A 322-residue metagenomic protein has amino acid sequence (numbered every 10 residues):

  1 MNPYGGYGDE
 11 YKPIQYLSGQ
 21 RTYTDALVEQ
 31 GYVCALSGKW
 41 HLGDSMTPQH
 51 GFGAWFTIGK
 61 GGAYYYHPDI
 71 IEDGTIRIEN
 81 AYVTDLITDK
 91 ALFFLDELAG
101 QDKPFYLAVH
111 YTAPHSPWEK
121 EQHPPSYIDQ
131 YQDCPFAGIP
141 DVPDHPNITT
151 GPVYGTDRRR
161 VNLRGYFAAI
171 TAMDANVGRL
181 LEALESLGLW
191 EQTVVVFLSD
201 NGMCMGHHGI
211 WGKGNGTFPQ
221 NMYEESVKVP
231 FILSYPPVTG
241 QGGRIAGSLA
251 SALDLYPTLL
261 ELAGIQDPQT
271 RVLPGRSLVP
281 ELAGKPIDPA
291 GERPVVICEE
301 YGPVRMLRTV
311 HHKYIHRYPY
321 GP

Functional and structural regions predicted by a protein language model:
M1-A35, H50, A54, K60-G61 (+1 more regions): Active-site segment of extracytoplasmic enzymes that catalyze sulfate/phosphate-ester chemistry
Y4, P68-T75, H145-R164, Y235-Q241: Short glycine/proline-rich turn/loop motifs
E10-R21, I76-T88, R160-M173, L189 (+3 more regions): A short beta-strand-to-alpha-helix junction
L27, K39, D69-I71, A91 (+4 more regions): A short aromatic-rich beta-strand->coil structural motif
D44-G59, T84-I139, E182-V196, H207 (+2 more regions): Active-site regions of oxyanion-processing enzymes, predominantly non-cytosolic
P48, G53-A54, G59, M203-G214 (+3 more regions): C-terminal cap/loop subdomain of S1 sulfatases and analogous C-terminal strand-loop tails that border
P48-G51, I58, W118-H123, E182-Q241 (+4 more regions): Histidine-centered active-site microenvironments of extracellular/periplasmic hydrolases and transferases
T88-D96, G138, D144-T193: A long, amphipathic alpha-helix that forms part of the scaffold/cap immediately adjacent to metal-dependent active
